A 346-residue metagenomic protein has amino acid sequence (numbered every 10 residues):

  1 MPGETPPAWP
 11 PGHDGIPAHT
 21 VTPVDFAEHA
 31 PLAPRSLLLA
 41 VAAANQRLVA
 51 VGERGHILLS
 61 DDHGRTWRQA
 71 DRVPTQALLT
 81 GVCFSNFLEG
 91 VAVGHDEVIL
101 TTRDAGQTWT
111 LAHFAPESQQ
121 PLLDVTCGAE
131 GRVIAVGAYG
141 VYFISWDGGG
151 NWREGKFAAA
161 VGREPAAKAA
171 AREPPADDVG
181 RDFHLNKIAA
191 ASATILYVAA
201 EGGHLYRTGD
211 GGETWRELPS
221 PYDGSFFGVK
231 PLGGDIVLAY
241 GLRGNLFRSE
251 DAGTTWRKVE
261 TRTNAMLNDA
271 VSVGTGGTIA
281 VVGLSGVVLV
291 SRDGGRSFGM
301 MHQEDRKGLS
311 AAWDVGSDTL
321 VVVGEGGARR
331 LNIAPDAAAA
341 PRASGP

Functional and structural regions predicted by a protein language model:
M1-P346: Residue-level hotspots at or immediately adjacent to binding/recognition sites across diverse folds
